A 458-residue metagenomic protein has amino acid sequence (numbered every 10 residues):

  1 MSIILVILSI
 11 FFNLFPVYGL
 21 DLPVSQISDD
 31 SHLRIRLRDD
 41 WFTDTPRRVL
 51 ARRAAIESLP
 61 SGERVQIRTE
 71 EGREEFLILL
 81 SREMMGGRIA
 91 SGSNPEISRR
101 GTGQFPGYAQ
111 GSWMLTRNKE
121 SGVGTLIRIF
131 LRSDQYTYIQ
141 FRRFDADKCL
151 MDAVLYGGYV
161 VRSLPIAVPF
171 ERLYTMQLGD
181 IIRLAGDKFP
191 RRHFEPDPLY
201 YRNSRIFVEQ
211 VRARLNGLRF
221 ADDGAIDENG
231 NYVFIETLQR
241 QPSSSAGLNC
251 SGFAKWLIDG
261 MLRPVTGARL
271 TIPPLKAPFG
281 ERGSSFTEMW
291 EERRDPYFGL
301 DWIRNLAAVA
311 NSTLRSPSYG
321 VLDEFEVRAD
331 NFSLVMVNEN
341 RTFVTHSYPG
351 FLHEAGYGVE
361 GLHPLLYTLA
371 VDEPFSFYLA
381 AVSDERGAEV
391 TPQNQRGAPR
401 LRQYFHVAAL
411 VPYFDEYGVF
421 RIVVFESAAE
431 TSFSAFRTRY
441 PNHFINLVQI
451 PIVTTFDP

Functional and structural regions predicted by a protein language model:
M1, F15-L20: Generic structural signal for short, solvent-exposed loop/turn connectors between secondary structure elements
S2-N13: Bacterial N-terminal signal peptides
Y18-P458: Cysteine-nucleophile amide-bond enzymes
